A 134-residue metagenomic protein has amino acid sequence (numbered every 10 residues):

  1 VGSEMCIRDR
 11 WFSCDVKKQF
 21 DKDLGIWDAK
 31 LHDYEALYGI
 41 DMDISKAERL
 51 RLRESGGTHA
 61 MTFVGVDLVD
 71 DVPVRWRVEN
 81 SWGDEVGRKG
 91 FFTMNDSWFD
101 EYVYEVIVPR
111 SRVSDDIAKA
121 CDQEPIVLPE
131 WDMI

Functional and structural regions predicted by a protein language model:
G2-I7: Short, small-residue-biased leader/transition segments that mark boundaries at the very start of proteins
D15, Q19-S81: Extended, compositionally biased non-globular segments
V69, V74-I134: Conserved catalytic-core surface of thiol
